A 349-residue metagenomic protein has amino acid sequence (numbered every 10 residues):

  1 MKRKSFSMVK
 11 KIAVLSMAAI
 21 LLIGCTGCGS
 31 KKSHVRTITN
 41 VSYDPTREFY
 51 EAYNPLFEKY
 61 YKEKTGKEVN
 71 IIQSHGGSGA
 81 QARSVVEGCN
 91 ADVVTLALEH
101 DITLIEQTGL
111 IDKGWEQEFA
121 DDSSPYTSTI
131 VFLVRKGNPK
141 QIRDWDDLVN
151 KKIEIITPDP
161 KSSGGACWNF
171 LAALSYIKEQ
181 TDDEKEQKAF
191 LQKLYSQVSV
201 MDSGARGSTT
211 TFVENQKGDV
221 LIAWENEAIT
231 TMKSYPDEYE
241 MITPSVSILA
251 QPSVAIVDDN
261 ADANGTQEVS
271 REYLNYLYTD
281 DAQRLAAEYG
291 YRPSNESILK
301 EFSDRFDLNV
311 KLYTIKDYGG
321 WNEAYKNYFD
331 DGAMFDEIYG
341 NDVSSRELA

Functional and structural regions predicted by a protein language model:
K2-S16: Bacterial N-terminal signal peptides that target proteins for export
I23-G27: C-terminal motif of bacterial Sec signal peptides marking the signal peptidase cleavage site
K32-S162, N309: N-terminal segment of the mature folded domain
V41-Y43, V134-K136, I153-Q180, L194-V198 (+1 more regions): Short beta-strand->loop
S124-V131, L191-Y195, D202-S203, S234-Q267 (+1 more regions): Periplasmic-binding protein-like
G137-R143, S162, S175-D183, N260-E268: Short helix-loop capping/hinge motifs at secondary-structure junctions, enriched in acidic/polar residues
Q180-S245: Ligand-binding pocket segment of bilobal, Venus flytrap-like solute-binding proteins
A261-A349: Extracellular/periplasmic juxtamembrane helices and adjacent flexible linkers that interface with membrane partners
